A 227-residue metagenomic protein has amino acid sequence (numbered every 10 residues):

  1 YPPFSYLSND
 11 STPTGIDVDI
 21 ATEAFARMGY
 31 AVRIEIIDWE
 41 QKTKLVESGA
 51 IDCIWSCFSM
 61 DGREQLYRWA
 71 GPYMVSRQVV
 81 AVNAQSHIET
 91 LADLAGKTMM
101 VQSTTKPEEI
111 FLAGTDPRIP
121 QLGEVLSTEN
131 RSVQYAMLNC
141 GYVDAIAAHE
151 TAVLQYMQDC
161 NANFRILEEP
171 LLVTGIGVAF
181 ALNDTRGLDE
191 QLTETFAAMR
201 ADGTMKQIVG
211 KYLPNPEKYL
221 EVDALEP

Functional and structural regions predicted by a protein language model:
Y1, N9-T12, F58-M60, N83-H87 (+2 more regions): Short coil/turn segments
Y1-C57, Q65, S127, Q191-L192 (+2 more regions): Extracytoplasmic small-molecule ligand-binding "clamshell" domains of the periplasmic binding protein/Venus flytrap
Y6-L7, A21-Y30, P107-T128, M157-N161: Ligand-binding cleft/hinge of the Venus flytrap
G15, G29, S48, E64 (+6 more regions): Extracytoplasmic
V18-R27, I88, A92-K106, V178-P216: Extended ligand-binding regions for polar small-molecule ligands
Q41-K42, H87, K106-P107, V133 (+2 more regions): Alpha-helix capping/helix-boundary segments
Q41-K44, C57-L66, I110-A113, M137-N139 (+1 more regions): A ligand-binding cleft/hinge motif common to bilobed small-molecule-binding domains
V75-V82, L154, Q158-A197, N215-P227: Periplasmic-binding protein-like
